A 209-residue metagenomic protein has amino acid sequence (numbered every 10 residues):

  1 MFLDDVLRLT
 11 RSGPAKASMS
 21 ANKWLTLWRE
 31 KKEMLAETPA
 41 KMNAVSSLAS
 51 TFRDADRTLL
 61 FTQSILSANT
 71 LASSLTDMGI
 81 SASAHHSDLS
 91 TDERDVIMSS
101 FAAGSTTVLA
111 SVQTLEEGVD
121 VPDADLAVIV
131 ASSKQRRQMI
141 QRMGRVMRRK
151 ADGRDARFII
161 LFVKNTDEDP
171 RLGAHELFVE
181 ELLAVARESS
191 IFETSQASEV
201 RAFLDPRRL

Functional and structural regions predicted by a protein language model:
M1-R57, L71-S73: Interdomain linker/hinge connecting the two RecA-like lobes of the SF2 helicase core
T10-R11, T62, H86, A131 (+1 more regions): Short beta-strand/turn micro-motifs composed of small residues that flank or help shape donor/cofactor-binding pockets
S50-R53, A102-A103, A151: Residue-level signal for alpha-helix termini/capping positions
R57-F61, L66-V119, Q138-I140: Conserved helicase ATPase core of P-loop NTP-dependent helicases/translocases
L66, S90, L115-E116, S132-Q135 (+2 more regions): Conserved nucleotide-binding/hydrolysis micro-motifs of P-loop NTPases
V108-S111, E116-S133, Q138-Q141, D155-L161: A short beta-strand element within the Helicase C-terminal
R145-F178: Conserved segment of the helicase C-terminal RecA-like domain
P170, A174-L177, A184-L209: Long, largely alpha-helical accessory region at the distal end of helicase-like NTP-driven motors
